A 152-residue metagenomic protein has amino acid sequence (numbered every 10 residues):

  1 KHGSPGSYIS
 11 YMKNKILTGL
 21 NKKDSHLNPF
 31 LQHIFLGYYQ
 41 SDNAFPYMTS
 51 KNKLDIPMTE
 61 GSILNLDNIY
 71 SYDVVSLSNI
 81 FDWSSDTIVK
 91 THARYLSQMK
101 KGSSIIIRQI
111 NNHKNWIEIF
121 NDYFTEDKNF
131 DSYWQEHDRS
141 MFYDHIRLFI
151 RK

Functional and structural regions predicted by a protein language model:
K1-S50: Class I S-adenosyl-L-methionine-dependent methyltransferase module
Y47-L66: Adenosine-cofactor binding site in Rossmann-like domains, unifying the SAM/SAH pocket of S-adenosylmethionine-dependent
L64-S76: A short acidic, Gly/Pro-enriched loop at the edge of an enzyme's catalytic core that lines a small-molecule cofactor
I80: Hydrophobic adenine-recognition pocket in adenosine-nucleotide-binding enzymes
I88-S104: A short glycine-rich, Lys/Arg-flanked "PGG" loop and its adjoining helix->strand segment in the class I
K101-K114: Conserved beta-strand signature within the Rossmann-like core of class I S-adenosyl-L-methionine
W116-F124: Short, aromatic/basic amphipathic alpha-helical patches
N129-K152: Core SAM-dependent methyltransferase catalytic element
